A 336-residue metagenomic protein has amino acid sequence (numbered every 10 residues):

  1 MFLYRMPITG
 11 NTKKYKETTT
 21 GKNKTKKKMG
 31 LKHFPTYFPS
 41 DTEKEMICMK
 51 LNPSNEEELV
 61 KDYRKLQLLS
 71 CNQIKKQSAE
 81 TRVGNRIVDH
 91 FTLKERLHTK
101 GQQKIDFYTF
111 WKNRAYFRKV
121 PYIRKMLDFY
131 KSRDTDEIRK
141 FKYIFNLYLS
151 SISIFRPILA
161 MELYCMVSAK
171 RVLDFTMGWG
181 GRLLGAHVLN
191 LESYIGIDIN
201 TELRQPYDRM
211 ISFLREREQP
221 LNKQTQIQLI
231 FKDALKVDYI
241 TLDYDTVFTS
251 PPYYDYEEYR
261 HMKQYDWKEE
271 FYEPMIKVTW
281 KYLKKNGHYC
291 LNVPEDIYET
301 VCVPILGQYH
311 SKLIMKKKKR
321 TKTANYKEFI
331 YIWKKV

Functional and structural regions predicted by a protein language model:
M1-V83, L93-V336: Class I S-adenosyl-L-methionine-dependent methyltransferase catalytic core
